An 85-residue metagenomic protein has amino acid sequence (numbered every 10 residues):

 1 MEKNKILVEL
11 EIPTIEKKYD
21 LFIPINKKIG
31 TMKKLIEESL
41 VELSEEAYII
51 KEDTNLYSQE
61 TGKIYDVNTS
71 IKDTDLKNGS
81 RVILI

Functional and structural regions predicted by a protein language model:
M1-I85: Ubiquitin system architectures
